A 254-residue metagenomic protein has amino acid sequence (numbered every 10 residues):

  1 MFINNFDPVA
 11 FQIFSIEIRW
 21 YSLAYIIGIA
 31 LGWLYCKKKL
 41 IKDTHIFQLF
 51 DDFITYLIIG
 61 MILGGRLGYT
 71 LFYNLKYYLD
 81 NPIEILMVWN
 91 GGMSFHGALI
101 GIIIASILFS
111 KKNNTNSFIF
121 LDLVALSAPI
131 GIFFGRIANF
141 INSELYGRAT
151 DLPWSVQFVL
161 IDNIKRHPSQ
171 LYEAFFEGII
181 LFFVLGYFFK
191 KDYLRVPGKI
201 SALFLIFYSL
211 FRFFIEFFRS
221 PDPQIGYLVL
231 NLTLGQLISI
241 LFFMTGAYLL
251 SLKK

Functional and structural regions predicted by a protein language model:
M1-K254: A feature for loop-to-transmembrane-helix boundaries and adjacent hydrophobic helices in multi-pass integral membrane
